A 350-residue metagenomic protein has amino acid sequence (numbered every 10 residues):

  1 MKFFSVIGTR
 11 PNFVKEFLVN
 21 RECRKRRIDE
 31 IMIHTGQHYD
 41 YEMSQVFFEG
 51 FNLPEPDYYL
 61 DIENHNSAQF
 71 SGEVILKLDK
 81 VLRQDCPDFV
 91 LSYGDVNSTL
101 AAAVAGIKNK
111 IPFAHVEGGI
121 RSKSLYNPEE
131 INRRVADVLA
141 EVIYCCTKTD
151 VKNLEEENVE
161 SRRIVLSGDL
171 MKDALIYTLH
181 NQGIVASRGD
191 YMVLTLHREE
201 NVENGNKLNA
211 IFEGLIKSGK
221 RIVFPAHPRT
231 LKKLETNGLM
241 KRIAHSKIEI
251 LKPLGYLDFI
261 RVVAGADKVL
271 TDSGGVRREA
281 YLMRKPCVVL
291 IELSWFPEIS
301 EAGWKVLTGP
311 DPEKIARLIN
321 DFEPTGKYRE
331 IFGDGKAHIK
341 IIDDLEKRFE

Functional and structural regions predicted by a protein language model:
M1-R221, T230-E350: Nucleotide-activated sugar donor-binding and catalytic core shared by glycosyltransferases and related lipid-linked
H227: Conserved C-terminal portion of the radical SAM core fold that forms the substrate/S-adenosylmethionine-binding
